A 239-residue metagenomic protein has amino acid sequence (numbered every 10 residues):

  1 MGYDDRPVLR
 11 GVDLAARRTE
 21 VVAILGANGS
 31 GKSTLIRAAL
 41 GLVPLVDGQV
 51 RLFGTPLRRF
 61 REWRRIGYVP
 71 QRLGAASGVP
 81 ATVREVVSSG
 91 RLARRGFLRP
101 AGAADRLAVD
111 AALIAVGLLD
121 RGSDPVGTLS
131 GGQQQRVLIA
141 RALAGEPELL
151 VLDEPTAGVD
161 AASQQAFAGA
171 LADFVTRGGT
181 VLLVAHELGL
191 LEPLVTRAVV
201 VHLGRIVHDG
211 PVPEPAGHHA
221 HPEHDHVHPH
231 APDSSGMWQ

Functional and structural regions predicted by a protein language model:
G48-E62: Conserved ABC transporter NBD signature motif
S88, A103-R121: Conserved ABC ATPase "signature" region
P125-L129: Conserved ABC ATPase signature
E146: Conserved catalytic motifs of ABC-family nucleotide-binding domains
L150-D153: Catalytic Walker B motif of ABC-type/P-loop ATPase nucleotide-binding domains
A185-H186: H-loop/switch region of ABC-family ATPase nucleotide-binding domains
A198-P211: H-loop (His-switch) and adjacent beta-strand-loop-beta switch element of ABC-type ATPase nucleotide-binding domains
